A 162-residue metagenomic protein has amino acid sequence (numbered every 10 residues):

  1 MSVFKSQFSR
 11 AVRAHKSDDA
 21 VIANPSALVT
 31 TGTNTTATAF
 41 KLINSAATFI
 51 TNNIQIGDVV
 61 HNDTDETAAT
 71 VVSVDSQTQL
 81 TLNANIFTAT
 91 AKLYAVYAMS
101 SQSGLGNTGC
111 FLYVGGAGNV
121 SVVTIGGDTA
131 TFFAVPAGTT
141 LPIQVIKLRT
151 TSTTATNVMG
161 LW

Functional and structural regions predicted by a protein language model:
M1-L28, T70-S73, A95-W162: Surface-exposed, low-hydrophobicity beta-strand/loop segments enriched in small/polar/acidic residues
A27-N53, H61-S101: Small/polar beta-strand repeat architecture
